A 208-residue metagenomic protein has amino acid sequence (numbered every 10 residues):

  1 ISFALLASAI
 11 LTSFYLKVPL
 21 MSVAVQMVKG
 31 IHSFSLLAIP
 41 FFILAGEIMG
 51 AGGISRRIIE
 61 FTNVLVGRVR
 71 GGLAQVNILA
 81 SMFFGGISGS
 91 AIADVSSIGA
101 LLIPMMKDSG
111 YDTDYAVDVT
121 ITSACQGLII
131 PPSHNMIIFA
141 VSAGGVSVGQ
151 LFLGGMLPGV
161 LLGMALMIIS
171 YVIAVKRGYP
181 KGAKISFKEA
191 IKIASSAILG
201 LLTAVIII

Functional and structural regions predicted by a protein language model:
I1-I208: Alpha-helical transmembrane segments of multi-pass membrane transport proteins
